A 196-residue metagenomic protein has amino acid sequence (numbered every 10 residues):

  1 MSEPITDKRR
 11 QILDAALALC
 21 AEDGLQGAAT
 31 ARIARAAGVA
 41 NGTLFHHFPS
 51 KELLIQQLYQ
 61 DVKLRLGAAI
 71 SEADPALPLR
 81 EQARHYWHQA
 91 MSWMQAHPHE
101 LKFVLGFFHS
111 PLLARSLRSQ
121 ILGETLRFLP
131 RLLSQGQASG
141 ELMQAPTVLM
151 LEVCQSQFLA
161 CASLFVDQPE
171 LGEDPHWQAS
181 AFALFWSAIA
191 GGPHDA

Functional and structural regions predicted by a protein language model:
M1-D7, P193-A196: N-terminal intrinsically disordered/low-complexity leader segments
Q11, L19-L53, Q57: Helix-turn-helix
A15-L19, W93: Short amphipathic alpha-helical elements of helix-turn-helix/winged-helix folds
E22-D23, H97, S139: Short coil/turn segments at alpha/beta junctions that flank glycine-rich nucleotide-binding fingerprints
F48, L105-P111: Short helix-capping/turn signature of helix-turn-helix
Q57, S71-H99, M150-C154, H194: Hydrophobic alpha-helical connector segments
L64-G67, S71, A114-S139, V148-E152: Amphipathic alpha-helical packing segments from all-alpha helical-bundle domains
K102-G106, R115, S119, Q137-L184 (+1 more regions): Hydrophobic/aromatic-rich alpha-helical bundle segments in the mid-to-C-terminal region
